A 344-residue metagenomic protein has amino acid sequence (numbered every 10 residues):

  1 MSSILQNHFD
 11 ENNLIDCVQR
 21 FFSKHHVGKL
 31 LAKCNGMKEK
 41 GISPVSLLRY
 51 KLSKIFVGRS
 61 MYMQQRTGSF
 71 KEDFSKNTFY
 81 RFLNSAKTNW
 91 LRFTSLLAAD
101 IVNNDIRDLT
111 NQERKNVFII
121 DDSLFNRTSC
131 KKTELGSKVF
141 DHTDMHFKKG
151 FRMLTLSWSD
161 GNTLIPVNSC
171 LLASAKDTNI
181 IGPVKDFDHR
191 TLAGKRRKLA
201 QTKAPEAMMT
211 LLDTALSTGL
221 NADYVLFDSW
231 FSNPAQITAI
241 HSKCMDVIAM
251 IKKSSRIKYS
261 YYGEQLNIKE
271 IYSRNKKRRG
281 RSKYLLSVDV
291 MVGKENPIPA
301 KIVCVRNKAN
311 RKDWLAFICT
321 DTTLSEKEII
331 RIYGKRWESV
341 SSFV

Functional and structural regions predicted by a protein language model:
M1-G41, V45-L48, T94-L97, E113-R114 (+3 more regions): Single, function-defining residue in the core of a domain
H26, K54-S60, K87: Short alpha-helix boundary/capping elements
N35-G36, S85-K176: Active-site-proximal, Lys/Arg-enriched surface segment that forms a nucleic-acid-binding/basic interface patch
V45-V57: Short, amphipathic alpha-helical "recognition" segments used to contact nucleic acids or chromatin
Y50, Q65-R66, D121: Short hydrophobic motif
F56-F70: Short, charged amphipathic recognition helices of the HTH superfamily and cognate SANT/SANTA-like modules
G68-F82: Short, basic interhelical loop/turn and adjoining N-cap of the next helix at nucleic-acid- or acidic-partner-contacting
F79-L83, K87, L216, A222: Alpha/propeptide regions of enzymes that mature by internal proteolysis
